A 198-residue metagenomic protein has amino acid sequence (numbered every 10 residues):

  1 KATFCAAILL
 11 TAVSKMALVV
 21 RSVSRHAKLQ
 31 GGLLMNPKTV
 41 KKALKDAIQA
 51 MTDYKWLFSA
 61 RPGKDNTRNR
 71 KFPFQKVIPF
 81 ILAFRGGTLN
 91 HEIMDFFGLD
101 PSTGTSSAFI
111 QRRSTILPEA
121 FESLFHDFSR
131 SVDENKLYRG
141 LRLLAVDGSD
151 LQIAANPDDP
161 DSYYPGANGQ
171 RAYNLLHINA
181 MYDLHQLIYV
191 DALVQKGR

Functional and structural regions predicted by a protein language model:
T3-R198: Conserved, well-structured functional cores that handle cations and Mg-NTP chemistry
